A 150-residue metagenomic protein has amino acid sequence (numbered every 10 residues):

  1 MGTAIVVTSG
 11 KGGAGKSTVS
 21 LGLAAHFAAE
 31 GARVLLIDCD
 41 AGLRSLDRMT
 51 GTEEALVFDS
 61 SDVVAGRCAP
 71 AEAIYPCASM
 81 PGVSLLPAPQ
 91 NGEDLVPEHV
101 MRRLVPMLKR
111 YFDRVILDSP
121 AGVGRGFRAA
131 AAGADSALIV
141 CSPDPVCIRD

Functional and structural regions predicted by a protein language model:
M1-T3, E30-R33, M80-P81, Y111-F112 (+1 more regions): Short coil/turn connectors at secondary-structure junctions
G2-D40, L108: Walker A/P-loop phosphate-binding motif and the immediately C-terminal alpha-helix
G12, C39-G42, Q90-N91, A121-G122 (+1 more regions): Short, ordered loop/turn segments at secondary-structure junctions
V19, P97-V100, G126, D150: Residues at alpha-helix caps and immediate loop-helix transition turns in enzyme cores, especially N- and C-cap
A24, R102-V105, A131: Short amphipathic alpha-helical segments and helix-helix/interface helices
L35, K109-R110, R114-D150: Conserved catalytic-core segment of NTP-binding enzymes
L36-R110: P-loop/Walker-type NTP enzyme "switch/lid" segment
